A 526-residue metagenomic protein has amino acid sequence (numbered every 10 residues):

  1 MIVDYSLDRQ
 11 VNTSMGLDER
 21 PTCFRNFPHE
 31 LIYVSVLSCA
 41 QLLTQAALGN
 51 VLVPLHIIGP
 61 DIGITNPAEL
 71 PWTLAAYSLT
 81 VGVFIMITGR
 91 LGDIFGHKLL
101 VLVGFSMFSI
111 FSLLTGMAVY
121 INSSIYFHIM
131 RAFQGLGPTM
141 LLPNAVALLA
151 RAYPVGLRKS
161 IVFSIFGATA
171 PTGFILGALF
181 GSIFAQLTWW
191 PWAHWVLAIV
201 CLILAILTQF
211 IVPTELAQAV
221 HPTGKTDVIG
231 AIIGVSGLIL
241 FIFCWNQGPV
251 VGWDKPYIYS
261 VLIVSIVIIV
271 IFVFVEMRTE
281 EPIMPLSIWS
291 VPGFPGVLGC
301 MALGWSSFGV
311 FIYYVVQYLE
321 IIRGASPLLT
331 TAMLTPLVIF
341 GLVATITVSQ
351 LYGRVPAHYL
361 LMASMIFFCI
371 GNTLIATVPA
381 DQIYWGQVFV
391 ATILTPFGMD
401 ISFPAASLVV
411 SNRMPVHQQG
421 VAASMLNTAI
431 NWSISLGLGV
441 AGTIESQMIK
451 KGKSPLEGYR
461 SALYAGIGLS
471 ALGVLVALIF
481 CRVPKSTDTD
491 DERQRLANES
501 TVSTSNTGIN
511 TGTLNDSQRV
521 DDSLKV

Functional and structural regions predicted by a protein language model:
M1-A46, V51, P60, G508: Cytosolic juxtamembrane N-terminal segment immediately preceding the first transmembrane helix of multi-pass
L37-C39, A46, V51-L55, T65-A68 (+4 more regions): Transmembrane core module of solute transporters
L52-V83, S124-I129: Extracellular/periplasmic helix-loop-helix junction of adjacent transmembrane segments in MFS-like secondary
A75-G89, L142-V146, T335-V348: Central cavity-lining transmembrane alpha-helices of secondary-active solute carriers, predominantly the Major
I85-I87, L91-I229: Helix-loop-helix hairpins in multi-pass membrane proteins, especially solute transporters
M140-Y153, I401-P415: Intracellular juxtamembrane helix-capping segments at the cytosolic ends of symmetry-related transmembrane helices
Q186-G299, S307: Hydrophobic transmembrane-helix bundles of small-molecule transporters
R413-K450: A late C-terminal transmembrane helix in Major Facilitator Superfamily
